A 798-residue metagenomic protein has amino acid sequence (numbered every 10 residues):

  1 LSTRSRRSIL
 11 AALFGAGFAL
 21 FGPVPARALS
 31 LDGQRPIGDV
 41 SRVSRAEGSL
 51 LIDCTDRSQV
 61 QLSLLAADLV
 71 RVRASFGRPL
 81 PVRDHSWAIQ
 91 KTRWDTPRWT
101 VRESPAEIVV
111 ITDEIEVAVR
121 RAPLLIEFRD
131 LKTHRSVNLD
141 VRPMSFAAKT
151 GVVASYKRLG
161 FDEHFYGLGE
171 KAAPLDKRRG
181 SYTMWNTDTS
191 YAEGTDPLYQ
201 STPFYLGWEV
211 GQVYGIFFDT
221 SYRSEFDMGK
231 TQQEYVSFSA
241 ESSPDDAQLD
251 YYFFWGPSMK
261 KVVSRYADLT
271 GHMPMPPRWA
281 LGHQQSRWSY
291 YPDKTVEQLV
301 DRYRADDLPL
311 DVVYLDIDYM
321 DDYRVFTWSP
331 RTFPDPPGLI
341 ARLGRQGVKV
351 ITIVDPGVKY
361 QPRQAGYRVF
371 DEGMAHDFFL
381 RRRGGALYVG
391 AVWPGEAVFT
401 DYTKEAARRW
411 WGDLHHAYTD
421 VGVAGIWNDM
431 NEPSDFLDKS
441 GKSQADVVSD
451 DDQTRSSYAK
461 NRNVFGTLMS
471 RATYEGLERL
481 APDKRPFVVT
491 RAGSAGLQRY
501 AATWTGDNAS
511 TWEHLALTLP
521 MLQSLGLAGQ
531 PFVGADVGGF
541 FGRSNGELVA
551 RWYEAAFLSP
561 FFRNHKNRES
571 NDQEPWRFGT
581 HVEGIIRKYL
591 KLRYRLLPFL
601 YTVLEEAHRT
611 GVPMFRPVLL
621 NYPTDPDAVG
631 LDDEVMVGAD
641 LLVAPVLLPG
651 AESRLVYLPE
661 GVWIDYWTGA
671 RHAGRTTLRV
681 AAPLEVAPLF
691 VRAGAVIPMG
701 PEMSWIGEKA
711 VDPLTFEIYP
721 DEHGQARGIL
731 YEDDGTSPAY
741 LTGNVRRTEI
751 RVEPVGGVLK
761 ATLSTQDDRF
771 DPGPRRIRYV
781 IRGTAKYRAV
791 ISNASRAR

Functional and structural regions predicted by a protein language model:
S2-G17: N-terminal secretory signal peptides and thylakoid transit peptides that target proteins across membranes
A19-P25: C-terminal segment of classical bacterial N-terminal signal peptides
L29-V43, S63-A106, F146: A low-complexity, Ser/Thr/Gly/Pro-enriched, surface-exposed linker/loop concept that marks segments flanking
I52, L62, V72, V110-E114 (+2 more regions): Short, well-ordered beta-strand segments enriched in hydrophobic/aromatic residues
C54, T100-P277, R287-W288, D293 (+3 more regions): Catalytic and substrate-binding clefts that recognize carbohydrates or anionic sugar/phosphate headgroups
V82-R98, G385, Y666-L684, A789-R798: Solvent-exposed beta-strand/loop surfaces of large extracellular or lumenal domains
P309-I585, N621-P623, L631: Aromatic- and carboxylate-enriched substrate-binding clefts and catalytic-loop regions of carbohydrate-active enzymes
Y474-P486, G493-T503, L517-M521, L525-A535 (+2 more regions): Catalytic core of carbohydrate-active enzymes
